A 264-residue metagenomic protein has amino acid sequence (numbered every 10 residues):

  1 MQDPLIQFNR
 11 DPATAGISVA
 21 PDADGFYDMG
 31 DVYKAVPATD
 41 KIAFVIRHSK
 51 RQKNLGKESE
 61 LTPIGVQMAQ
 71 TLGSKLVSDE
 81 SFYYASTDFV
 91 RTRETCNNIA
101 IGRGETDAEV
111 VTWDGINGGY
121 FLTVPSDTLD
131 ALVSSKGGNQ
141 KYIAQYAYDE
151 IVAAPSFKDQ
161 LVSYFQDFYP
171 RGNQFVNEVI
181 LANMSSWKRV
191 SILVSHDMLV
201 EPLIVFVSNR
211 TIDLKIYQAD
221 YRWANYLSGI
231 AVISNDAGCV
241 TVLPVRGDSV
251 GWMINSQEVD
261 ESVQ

Functional and structural regions predicted by a protein language model:
D3-F121, Y146, A154, K158-F168 (+2 more regions): Active-site-proximal alpha-helix that buttresses catalytic centers in soluble enzyme cores
Y33, L72-L76, C96-R103, L129-K136 (+4 more regions): Hydrophobic, Leu/Ile/Phe/Ala-enriched alpha-helical segments that form helix-helix packing faces
H48, T87-F89, R189-M198, V245: Short, well-ordered beta-to-alpha junction loops that form the rim of enzyme active sites and present histidine/acidic
K53, T112, G119-A182, S186-K188 (+1 more regions): Flexible, surface-exposed loop/gating regions in the mature catalytic domains of secreted/periplasmic hydrolases
E58-S59, F206, I254-V259: Surface-exposed beta-strand edges and their flanking turn/coil or helix-capping segments
Q166-C239: Active-site-adjacent alpha-helix immediately C-terminal to a catalytic or transition-state-stabilizing loop
C239-Q264: Low-complexity, Gly/Ser/Thr/Pro-rich intrinsically disordered linker/tail segments
